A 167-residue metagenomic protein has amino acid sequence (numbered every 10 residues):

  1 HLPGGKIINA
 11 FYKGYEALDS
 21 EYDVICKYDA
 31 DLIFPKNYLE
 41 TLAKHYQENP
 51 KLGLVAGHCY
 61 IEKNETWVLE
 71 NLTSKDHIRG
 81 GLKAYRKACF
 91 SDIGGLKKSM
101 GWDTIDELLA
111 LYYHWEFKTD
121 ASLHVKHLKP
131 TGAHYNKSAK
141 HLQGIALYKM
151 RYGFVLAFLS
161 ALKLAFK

Functional and structural regions predicted by a protein language model:
H1-D23: Active-site-proximal specificity loops/subdomain of glycosyltransferases
E21-I33: Short beta-strand-to-loop acidic/aromatic patch adjacent to the donor-nucleotide binding site
I33-L69: Conserved donor NDP-sugar-binding/catalytic core segment of glycosyltransferases
R79-G94: Conserved nucleotide-sugar donor-binding and metal-coordinating catalytic region shared by glycosyltransferases
Y85, D120, M150: A conserved hydrophobic position in a structured secondary element of the catalytic/binding core that shapes
C89-I93, S99-P130: A short, conserved alpha-helix in the catalytic core of glycosyltransferases
A139-K167: Non-catalytic, C-terminal membrane-associated alpha-helical segments of glycosyltransferases
